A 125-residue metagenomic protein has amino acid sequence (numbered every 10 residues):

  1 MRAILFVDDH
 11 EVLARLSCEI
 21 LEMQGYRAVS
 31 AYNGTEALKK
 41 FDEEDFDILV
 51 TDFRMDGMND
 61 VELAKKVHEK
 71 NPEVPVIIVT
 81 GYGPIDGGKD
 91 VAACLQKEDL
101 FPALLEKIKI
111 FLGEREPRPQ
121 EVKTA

Functional and structural regions predicted by a protein language model:
E11-V29: Two-component/phosphorelay signaling modules centered on CheY-like receiver
S30-I48: Acidic, metal-coordinating helix/loop segments flanking the phosphotransfer/catalytic sites of two-component signaling
N33-E36, N59-L63: Acidic catalytic/metal-coordinating carboxylates
D42-E44, K66-V74, G83-I85: Conserved phosphotransfer cores of two-component systems
D52: Active-site residues of response regulator receiver
M55: Receiver (REC) domain active-site loop signature in two-component systems and cognate sites in sensor histidine kinases
D90-G113, P117: Output/docking surface of receiver
